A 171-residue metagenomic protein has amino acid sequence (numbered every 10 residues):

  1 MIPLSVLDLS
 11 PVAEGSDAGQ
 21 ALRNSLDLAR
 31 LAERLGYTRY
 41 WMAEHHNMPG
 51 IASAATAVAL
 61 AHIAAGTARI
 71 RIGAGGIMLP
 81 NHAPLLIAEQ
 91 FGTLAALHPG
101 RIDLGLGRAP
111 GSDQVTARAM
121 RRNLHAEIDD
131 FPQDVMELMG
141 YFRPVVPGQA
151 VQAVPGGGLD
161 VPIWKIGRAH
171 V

Functional and structural regions predicted by a protein language model:
M1-S5, A150-D160: N-terminal amphipathic alpha-helix/helix-capping segment at the start of soluble metabolic enzymes
M1-T67: N-terminal beta1-alpha1-beta2 module of alpha/beta enzyme domains
P3, L7-A18, P80-R143: Flexible, glycine-rich active-site loops centered on histidine and acidic residues that chelate a metal or position
L4-D8, Y40-M42, I72-G75, I102-L106 (+1 more regions): Hydrophobic faces of well-ordered beta-strands that scaffold small-molecule active sites in alpha/beta enzyme cores
S25-R30, A57-A61, A88-G92, P132-M139 (+1 more regions): Generic structural signal for well-ordered alpha-helices, preferentially at hydrophobic/aromatic core positions
P49-S53, I77-H82: Glycine-rich "substrate-gating" loop/helix at the edge of Rossmann-like oxidoreductase active sites
G66-R69, H98-G100: Glycine-enriched alpha-helix->loop->beta-strand junction motifs that scaffold or abut catalytic
A169-V171: Conserved small/polar residues in nucleotide/adenosyl-binding loops
